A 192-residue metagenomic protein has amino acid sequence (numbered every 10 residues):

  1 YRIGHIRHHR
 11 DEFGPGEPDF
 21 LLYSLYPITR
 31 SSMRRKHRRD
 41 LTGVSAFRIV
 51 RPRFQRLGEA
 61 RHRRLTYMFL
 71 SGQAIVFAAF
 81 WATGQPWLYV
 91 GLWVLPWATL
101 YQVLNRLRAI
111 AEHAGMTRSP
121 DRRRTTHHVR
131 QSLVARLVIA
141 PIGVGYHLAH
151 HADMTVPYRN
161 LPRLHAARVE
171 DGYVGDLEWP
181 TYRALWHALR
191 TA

Functional and structural regions predicted by a protein language model:
Y1, H37, S45-I49, W93-D121 (+1 more regions): Transmembrane alpha-helical segments that form the membrane-embedded catalytic/substrate-channel core of multi-pass
Y1-G91, Y158-A192: Non-catalytic, topology-defining segments of multipass membrane proteins
R2-F13, R108-G115, G143-V156: Histidine-centered catalytic micro-motifs
G16-T29, P120-A135: Juxtamembrane helix-capping/reentrant segments at transmembrane boundaries
A98-Q102, S132-G143: Membrane-embedded alpha-helical segments that form the functional core of polytopic membrane enzymes, especially those
M116-P120, A152-D153, R163-H165, V169-D171: Polar-ligand-bearing catalytic/cofactor-coordination segments of membrane-embedded or membrane-tethered inner-membrane
